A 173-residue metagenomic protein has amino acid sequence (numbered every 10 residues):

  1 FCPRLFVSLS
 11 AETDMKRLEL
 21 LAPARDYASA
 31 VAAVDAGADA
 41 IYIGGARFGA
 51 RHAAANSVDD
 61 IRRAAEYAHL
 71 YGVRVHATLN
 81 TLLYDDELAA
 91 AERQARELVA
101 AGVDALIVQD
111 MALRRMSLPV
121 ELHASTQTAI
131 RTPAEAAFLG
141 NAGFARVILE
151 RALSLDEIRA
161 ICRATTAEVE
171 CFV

Functional and structural regions predicted by a protein language model:
K16-I41: N-terminal basic/disordered segments at the start of proteins
L20-P23, I41-I43, V75-L79, L106-V108 (+3 more regions): Hydrophobic faces of well-ordered beta-strands that scaffold small-molecule active sites in alpha/beta enzyme cores
A24-A28, R47, L79-L83, A112-L113 (+3 more regions): Active-site-proximal loop/turn and secondary-structure-junction residues that shape catalytic pockets, frequently
Y42-I61, T78-E87: Glycine-rich, proline-tolerant flexible connector loops at the mouths of alpha/beta enzymes
A55-H76, R115-E121, I161-V173: Alpha-helix-loop-beta-strand connector modules within alpha/beta enzyme cores
Y67, V73-F138: N-terminal active-site wall of soluble small-molecule enzyme domains
E121-V173: Catalytic alpha/beta core domains of metabolic enzymes, predominantly
